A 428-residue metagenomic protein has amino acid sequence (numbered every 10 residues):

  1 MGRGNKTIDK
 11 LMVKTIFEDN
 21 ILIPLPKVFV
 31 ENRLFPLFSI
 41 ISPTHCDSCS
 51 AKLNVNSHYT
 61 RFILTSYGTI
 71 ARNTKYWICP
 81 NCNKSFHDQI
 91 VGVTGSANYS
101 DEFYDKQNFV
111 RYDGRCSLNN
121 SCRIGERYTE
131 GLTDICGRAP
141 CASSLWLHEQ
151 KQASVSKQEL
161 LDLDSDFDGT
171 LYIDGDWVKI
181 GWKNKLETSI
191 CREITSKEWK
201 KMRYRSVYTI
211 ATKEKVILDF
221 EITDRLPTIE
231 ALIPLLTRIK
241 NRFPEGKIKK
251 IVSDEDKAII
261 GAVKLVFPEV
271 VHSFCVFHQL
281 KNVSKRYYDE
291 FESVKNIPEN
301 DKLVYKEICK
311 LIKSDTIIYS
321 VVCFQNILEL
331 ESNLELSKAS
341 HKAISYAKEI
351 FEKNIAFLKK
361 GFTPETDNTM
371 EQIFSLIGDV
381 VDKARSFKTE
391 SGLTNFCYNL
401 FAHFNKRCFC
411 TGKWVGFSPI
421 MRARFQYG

Functional and structural regions predicted by a protein language model:
G2-R3, K10-L11, T15-I16, L25-V28 (+5 more regions): Extended amphipathic alpha-helical interaction segments
G2-R3, V55, I78, S85 (+3 more regions): RNase H-like nuclease fold core
I21-F35, N56-Y67: Short Cys/His-rich Zn2+-coordinating modules
N32-P43, Y67-N73: Short, flexible, mixed-charge glycine/proline-rich loop motifs that serve as phosphate/nucleic-acid-contacting
D47-S48, N81: Short, cysteine/histidine-rich loop/knuckle motifs that typically chelate Zn2+
L53-D113: Basic, short loop/linker segments at the boundary and entry of helix-turn-helix/winged-helix-like folds
C79, Q107, S121, G125 (+8 more regions): Short, conserved catalytic/metal-binding motifs centered on acidic residues
H87-E126, E130, D134-C136, C141 (+1 more regions): Extended interfacial segments that mediate partner engagement and assembly in macromolecular machines
